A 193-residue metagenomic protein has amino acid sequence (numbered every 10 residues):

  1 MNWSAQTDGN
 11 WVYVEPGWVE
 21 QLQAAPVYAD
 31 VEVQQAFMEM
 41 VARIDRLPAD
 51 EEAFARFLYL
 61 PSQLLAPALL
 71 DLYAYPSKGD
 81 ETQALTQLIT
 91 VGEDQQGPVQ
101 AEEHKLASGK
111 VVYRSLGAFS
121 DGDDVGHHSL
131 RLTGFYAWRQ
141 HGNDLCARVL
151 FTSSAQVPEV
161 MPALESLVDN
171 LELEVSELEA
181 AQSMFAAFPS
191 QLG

Functional and structural regions predicted by a protein language model:
M1-Q83: Secretory pathway targeting signatures of secreted, lumenal, and periplasmic proteins
W3-Q6, R139, A163: Structural motif
W11, R148-G193: Surface-exposed amphipathic alpha-helical segments
E15, T82, V125, V157-E159 (+1 more regions): Short acidic, gly/pro-rich beta-turn/loop elements at beta-sheet edges and active-site/ligand-binding grooves
Q21-A24, D121-D123, A155-V157: A short local loop/turn or secondary-structure capping micro-motif enriched for an aromatic residue
A36, Q83-Q87, E159, A163: Exposed alpha-helical structural elements
Y59-W138, F188-Q191: Signature of long, low-cysteine stretches enriched in small and polar/charged residues
H141-C146: Short hydrophobic/glycine-rich mini-motifs in sensory/regulatory modules that couple input to downstream signaling
